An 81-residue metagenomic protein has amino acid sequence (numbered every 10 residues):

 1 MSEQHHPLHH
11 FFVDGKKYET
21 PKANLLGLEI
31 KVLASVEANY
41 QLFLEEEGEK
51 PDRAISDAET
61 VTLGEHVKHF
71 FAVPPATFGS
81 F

Functional and structural regions predicted by a protein language model:
M1-F81: Ubiquitin-like/PB1-type beta-grasp interaction modules and other compact soluble beta-rich domains
